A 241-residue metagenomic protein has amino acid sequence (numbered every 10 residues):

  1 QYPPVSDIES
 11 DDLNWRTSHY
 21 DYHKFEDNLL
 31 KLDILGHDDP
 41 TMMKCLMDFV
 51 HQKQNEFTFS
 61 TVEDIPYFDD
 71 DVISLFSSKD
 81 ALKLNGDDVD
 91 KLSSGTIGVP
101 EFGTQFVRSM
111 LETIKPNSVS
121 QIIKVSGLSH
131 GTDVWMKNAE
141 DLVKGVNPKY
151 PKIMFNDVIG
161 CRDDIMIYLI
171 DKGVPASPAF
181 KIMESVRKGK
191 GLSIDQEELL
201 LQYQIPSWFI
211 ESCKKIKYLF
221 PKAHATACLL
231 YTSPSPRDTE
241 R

Functional and structural regions predicted by a protein language model:
Q1-P221, A225-S233, R237: Mg2+-dependent phosphoryl-transfer active-site scaffold
